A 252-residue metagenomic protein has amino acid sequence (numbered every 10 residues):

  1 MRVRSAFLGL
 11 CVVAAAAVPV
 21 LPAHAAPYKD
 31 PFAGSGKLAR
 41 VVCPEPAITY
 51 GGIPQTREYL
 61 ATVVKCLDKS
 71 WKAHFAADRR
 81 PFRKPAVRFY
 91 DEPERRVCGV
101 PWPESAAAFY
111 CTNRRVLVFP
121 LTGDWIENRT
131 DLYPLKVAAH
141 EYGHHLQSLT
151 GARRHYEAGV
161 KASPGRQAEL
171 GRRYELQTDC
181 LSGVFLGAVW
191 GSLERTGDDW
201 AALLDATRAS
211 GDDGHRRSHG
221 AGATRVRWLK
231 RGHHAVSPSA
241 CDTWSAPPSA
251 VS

Functional and structural regions predicted by a protein language model:
R2-V3, F7-G9, V13-C98, A235-S249: A metal-dependent hydrolase signature that marks the N-terminal structural subdomain at the beginning of catalytic folds
A33, R208-S252: Pan-zinc metallopeptidase signature
T49-L60, T122-Y133, P164-R172, D212-R216: Second-shell loop/turn segments in exported
W71, K136-L149, D179, G183: Active-site recognition of the HExxH zinc-binding catalytic motif
G99-L132, S148: Active-site scaffold of zinc-dependent metalloenzymes
Y142-A158, Q177, W190: Catalytic Zn2+-binding segment of zinc metalloproteases
P164-G191: Post-HExxH zinc-binding segment in Zn-dependent metallohydrolases
S182, D198-R217: Acidic helix/loop microenvironments that form the catalytic cleft of cell-wall polysaccharide enzymes
